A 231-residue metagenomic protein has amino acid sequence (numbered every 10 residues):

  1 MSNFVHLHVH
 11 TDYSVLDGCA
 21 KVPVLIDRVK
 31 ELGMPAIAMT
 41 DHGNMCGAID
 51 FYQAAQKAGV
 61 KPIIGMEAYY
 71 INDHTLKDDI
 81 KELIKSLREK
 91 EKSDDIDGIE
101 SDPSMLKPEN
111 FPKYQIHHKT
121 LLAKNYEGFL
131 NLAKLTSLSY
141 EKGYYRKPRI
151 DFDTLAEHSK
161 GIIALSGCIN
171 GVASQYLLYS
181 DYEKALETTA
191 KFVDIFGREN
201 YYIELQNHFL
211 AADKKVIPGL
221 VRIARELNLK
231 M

Functional and structural regions predicted by a protein language model:
M1-M231: Phosphodiester-processing cores and adjacent nucleic acid-binding clamps
